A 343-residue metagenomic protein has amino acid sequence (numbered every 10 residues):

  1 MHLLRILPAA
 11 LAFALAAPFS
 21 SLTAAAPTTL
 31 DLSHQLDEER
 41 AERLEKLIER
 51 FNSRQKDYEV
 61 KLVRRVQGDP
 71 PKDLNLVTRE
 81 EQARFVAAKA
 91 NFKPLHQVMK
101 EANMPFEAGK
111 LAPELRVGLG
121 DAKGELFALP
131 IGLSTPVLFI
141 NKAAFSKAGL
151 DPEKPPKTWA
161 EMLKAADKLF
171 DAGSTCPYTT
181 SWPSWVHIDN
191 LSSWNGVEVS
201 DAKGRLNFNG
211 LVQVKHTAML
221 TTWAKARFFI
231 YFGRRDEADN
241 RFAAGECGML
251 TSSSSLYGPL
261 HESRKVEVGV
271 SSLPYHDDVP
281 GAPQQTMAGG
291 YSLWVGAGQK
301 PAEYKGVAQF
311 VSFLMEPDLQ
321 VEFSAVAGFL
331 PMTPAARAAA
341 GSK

Functional and structural regions predicted by a protein language model:
L22-A90, K100-E107, P152, D236 (+2 more regions): Conserved N-terminal structural module of periplasmic/extracytoplasmic solute-binding proteins
S53-R54, A148, W223, F229 (+1 more regions): Extracytoplasmic/periplasmic substrate-recognition and gating elements
V63-P70, K157-L163, I230-A243: Short helix-initiation/N-cap motifs at beta->coil->alpha
D73-T78, G248-S253, G269: Paired acidic/hydrophobic, glycine-rich loop segments that form the ligand-binding mouth/hinge of periplasmic-binding
E81-V137, L163, G269-S271: Hinge/lid segment of periplasmic solute-binding proteins
H96-L111, P155, P177, G196-K215 (+3 more regions): Short, solvent-exposed loop/beta-turn-alpha elements that line the ligand-binding surface or hinge of extracytoplasmic
L163-K168, K203-G233: Glycine-centered hinge/linker elements that transmit conformational signals in sensory and ligand-binding systems
A325-K343: Long, aromatic- and glycine/proline-rich binding clefts that accommodate carbohydrate-like moieties
